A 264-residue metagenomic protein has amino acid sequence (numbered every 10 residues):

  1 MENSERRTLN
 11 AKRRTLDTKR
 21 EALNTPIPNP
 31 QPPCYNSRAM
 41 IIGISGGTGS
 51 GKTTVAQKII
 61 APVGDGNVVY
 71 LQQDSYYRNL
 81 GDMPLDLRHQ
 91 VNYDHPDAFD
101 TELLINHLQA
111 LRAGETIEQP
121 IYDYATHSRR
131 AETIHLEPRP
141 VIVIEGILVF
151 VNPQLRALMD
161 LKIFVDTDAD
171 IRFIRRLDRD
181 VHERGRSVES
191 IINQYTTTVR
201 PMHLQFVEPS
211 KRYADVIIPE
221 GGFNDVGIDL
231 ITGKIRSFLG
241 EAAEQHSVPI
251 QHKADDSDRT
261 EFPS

Functional and structural regions predicted by a protein language model:
E2-P33: Arg/Gly-rich low-complexity intrinsically disordered repeat tracts
T48: The conserved Walker
K52: Conserved lysine of the Walker
V55: Hydrophobic positions on the alpha1 helix immediately C-terminal to the Walker A/P-loop
G66-G81: Short beta-strand-centered segment that lines the nucleotide-binding/catalytic pocket of NTP-utilizing
V69, D82-Y124: Conserved nucleotide-sensing/catalytic segment adjacent to the nucleotide-binding pocket in NTP-handling enzymes
R130-R184: ATP-dependent NMP and nucleoside kinases share a basic, alpha-helical "lid"
E137-P138, D178, R200-S264: NTP-dependent small-molecule kinase module
